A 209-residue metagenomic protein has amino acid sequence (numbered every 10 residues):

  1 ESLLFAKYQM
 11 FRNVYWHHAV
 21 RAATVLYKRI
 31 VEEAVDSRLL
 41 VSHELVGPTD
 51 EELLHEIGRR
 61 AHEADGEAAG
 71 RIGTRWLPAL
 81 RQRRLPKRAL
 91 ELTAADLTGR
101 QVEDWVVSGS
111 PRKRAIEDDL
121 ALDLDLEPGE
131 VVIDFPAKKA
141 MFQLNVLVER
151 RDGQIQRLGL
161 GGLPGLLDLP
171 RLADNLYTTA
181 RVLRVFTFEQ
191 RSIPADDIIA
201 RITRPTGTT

Functional and structural regions predicted by a protein language model:
E1-T209: Histidine-centered, transition-metal-coordinating active-site segments
